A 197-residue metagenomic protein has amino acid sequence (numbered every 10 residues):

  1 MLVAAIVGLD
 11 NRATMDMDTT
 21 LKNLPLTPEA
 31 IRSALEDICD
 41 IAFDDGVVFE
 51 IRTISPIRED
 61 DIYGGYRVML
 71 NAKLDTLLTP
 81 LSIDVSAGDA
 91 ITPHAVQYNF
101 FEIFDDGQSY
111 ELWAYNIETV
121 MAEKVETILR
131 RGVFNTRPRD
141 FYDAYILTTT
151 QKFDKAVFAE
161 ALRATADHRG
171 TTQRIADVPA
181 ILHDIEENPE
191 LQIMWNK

Functional and structural regions predicted by a protein language model:
M1: Glycine-rich beta-strand-to-loop/alpha-helix junction loops that act as flexible
A4-A13, L21-K197: Structured mid-to-C-terminal alpha-helical surface segments
